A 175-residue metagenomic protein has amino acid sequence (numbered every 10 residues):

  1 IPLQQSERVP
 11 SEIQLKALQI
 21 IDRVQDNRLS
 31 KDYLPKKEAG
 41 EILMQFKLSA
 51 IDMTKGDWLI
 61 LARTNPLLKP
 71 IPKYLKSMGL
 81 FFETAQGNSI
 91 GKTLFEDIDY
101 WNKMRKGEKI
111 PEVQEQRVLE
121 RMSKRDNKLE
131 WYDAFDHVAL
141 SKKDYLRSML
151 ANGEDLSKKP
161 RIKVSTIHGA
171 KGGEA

Functional and structural regions predicted by a protein language model:
I1-A175: The feature marks helicase ATPase cores and/or their adjacent C-terminal helical subdomains in SF1/SF2/AAA+ helicases
